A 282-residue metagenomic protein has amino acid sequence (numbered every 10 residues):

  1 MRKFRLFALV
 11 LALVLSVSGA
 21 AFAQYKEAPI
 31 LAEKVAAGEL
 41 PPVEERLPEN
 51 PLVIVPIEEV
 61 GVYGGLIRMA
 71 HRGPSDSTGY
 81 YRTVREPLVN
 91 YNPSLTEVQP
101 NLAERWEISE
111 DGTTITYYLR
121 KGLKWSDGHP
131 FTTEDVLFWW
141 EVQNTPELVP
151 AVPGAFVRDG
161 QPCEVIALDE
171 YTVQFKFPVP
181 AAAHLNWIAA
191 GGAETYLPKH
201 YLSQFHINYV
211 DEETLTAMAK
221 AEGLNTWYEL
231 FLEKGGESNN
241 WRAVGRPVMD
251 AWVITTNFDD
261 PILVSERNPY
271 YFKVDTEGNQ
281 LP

Functional and structural regions predicted by a protein language model:
M1-A8: Bacterial N-terminal signal peptides that target proteins for export
A8-V17: Bacterial N-terminal signal peptides
G19-A23: Sec/Tat signal peptide C-region and signal peptidase I cleavage site
E33-A36, P41-E110, E141, L232-G235 (+2 more regions): N-terminal lobe/hinge region of extracytoplasmic solute-binding protein
Y63-G73, E104, T114-Y117, V136-W139 (+2 more regions): Short, well-ordered beta-strand elements
E97, E104-P150, Q174-K176: Aromatic- and charge-enriched surface segment that lines or borders ligand/interaction sites
R120, F258, N268-P282: Ligand-site clamp/hinge motif
A155-L232: Surface-exposed binding/hinge segments that line and control ligand-binding clefts or catalytic entry sites
